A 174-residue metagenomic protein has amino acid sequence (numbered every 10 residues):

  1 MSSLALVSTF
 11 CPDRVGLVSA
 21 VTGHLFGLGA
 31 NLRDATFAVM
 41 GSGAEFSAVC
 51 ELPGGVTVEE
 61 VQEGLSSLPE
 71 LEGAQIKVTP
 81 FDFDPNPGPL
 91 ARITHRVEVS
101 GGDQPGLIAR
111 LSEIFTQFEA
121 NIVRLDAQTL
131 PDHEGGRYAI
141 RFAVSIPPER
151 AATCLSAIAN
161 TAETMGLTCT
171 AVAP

Functional and structural regions predicted by a protein language model:
M1-P174: A conserved regulatory-domain signal marking ACT and ACT-like small-molecule sensing domains and adjacent regulatory
